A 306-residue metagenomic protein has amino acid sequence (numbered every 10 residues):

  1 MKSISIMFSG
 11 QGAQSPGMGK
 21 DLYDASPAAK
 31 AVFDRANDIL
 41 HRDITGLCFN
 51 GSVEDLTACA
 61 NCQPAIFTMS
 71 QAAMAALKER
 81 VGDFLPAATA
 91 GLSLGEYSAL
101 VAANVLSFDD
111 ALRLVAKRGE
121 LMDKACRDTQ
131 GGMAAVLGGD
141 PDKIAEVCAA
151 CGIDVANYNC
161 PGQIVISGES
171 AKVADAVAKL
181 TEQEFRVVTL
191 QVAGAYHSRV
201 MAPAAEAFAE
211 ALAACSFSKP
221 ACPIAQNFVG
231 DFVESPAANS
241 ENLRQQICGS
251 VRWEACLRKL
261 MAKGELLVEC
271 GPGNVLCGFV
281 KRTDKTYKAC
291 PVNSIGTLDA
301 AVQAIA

Functional and structural regions predicted by a protein language model:
K2-K143, L190, L267-G296, A300: FabD-like malonyl-/acyl-CoA
Q11-A13, L40, A103-C248: Alpha/beta catalytic cores of group-transfer enzymes, especially the acyltransferase/condensing modules of polyketide
A28, A65, M69, K172 (+2 more regions): Charged catalytic carboxylate motif
C62-P64, A195-Y196, S250, E254: Glycine-rich phosphate/pyrophosphate-binding beta-alpha loops
C248-E265: A short, acidic, amphipathic alpha-helical segment used as a generic capping/interface helix at domain edges
A262, D284-K285, A306: Expand to "…catalyze enediolate/carbanion chemistry for C-C bond making/breaking, isomerization, decarboxylation
A301-I305: Short amphipathic alpha-helix with an adjacent loop that forms part of the alpha/beta core around
